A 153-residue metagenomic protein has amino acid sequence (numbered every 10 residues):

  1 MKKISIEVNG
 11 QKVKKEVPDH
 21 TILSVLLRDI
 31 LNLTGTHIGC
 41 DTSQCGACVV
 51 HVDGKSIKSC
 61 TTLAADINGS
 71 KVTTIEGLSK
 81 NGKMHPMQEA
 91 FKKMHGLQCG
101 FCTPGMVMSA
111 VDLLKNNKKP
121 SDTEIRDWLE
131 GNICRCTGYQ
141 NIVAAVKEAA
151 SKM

Functional and structural regions predicted by a protein language model:
M1-M153: Signature of N-terminal electron-transfer/Fe-S-associated modules in redox systems
